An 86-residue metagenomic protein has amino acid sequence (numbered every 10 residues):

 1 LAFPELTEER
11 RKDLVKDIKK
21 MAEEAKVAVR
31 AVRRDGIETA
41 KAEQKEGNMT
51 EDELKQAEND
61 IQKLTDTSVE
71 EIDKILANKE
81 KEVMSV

Functional and structural regions predicted by a protein language model:
L1-V86: Positively charged, low-complexity, intrinsically disordered RNA-binding extensions
